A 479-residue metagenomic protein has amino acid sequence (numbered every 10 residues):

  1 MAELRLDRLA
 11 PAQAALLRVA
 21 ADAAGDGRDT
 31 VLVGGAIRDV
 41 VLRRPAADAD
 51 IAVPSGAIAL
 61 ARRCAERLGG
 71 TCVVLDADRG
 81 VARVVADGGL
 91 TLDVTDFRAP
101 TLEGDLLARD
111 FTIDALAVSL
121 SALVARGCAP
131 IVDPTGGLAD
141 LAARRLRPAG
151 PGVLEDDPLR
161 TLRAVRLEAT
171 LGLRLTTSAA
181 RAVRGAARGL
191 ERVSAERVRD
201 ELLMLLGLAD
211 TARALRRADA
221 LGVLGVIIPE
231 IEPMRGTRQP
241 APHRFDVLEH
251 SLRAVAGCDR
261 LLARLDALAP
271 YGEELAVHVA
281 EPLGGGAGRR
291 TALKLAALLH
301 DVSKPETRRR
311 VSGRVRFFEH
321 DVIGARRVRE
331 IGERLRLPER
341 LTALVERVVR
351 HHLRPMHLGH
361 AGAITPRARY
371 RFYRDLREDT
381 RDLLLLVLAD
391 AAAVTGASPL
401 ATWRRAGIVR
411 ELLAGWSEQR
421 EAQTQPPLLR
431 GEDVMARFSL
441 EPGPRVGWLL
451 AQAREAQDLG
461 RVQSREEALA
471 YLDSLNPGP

Functional and structural regions predicted by a protein language model:
M1-P479: Catalytic cores of the polymerase beta-like nucleotidyltransferase superfamily and closely associated nucleotide
